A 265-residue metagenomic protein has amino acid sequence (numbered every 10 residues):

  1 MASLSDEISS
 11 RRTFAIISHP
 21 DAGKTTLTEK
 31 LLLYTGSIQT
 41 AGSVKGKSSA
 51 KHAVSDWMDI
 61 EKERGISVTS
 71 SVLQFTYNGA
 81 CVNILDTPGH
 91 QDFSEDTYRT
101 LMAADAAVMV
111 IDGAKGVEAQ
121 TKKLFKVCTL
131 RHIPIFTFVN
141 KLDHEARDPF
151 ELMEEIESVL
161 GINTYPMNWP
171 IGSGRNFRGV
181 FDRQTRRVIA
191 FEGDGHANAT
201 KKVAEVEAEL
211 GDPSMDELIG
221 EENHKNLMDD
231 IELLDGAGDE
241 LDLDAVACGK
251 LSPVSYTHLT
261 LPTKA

Functional and structural regions predicted by a protein language model:
A2-I111, K115-V117, E151, P166 (+2 more regions): P-loop NTPase switch module centered on the Walker A-proximal segment
V44-K45, I162-S173, S252: Interdomain boundary/hinge elements
A104-A106, R131-I135, G161-Y165, R186 (+1 more regions): Short glycine-/polar-rich loops that comprise or flank the Walker A/P-loop and associated switch/sensor motifs
G113-N163: Conserved C-terminal guanine-recognition region of P-loop GTPase G domains, centered on the G4
F138-R147, N168-R175, L259: G-domain G4 guanine-recognition motif of GTPases
W169-G238: Alpha-helical transmembrane helix bundles of large polytopic membrane transport and channel proteins
D244-V254: Flexible, glycine-rich loop/tail regions that form catalytic "lids" or insertion modules at the edges of active sites
T257-T263: Conserved small/polar residues in nucleotide/adenosyl-binding loops
